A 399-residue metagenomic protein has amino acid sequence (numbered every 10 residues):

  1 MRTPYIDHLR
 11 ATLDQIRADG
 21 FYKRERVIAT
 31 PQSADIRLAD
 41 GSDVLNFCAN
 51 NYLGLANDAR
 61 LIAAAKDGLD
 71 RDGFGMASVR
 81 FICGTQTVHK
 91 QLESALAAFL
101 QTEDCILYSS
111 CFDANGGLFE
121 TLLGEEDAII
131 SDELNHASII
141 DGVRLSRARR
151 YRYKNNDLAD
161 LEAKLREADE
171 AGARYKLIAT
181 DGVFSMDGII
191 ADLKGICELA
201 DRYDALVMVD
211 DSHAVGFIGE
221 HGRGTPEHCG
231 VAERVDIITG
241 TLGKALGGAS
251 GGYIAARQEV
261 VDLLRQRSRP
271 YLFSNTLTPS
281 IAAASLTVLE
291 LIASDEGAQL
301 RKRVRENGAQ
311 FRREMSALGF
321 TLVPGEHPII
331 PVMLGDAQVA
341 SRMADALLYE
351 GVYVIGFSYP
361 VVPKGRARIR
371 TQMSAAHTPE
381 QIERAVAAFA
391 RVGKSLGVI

Functional and structural regions predicted by a protein language model:
Y5, R10-F74, A205: N-terminal "arm"/small-domain region of PLP-dependent enzymes with the aminotransferase-like
N51, Y151, N155-V209: Active-site phosphate-binding strand-loop segment of PLP-dependent enzymes
A59, A63-D67, R71, S94 (+3 more regions): PLP-dependent enzyme catalytic core of the Aspartate aminotransferase-like
A63-C111: Conserved N-terminal alpha-helix of the aminotransferase class I/II PLP-enzyme fold
Q101, E125, L145-R147, Y203 (+1 more regions): Short, structured coil segments at secondary-structure junctions
L118-A137: Conserved PLP-anchoring active-site segment centered on the Schiff-base-forming lysine
Y203-L206, H213, I218-E326: Active-site C-terminal subdomain of aminotransferase-like
A298-A309, S316-G351, V361, R366 (+1 more regions): Conserved PLP-binding catalytic core of the aspartate aminotransferase-like
